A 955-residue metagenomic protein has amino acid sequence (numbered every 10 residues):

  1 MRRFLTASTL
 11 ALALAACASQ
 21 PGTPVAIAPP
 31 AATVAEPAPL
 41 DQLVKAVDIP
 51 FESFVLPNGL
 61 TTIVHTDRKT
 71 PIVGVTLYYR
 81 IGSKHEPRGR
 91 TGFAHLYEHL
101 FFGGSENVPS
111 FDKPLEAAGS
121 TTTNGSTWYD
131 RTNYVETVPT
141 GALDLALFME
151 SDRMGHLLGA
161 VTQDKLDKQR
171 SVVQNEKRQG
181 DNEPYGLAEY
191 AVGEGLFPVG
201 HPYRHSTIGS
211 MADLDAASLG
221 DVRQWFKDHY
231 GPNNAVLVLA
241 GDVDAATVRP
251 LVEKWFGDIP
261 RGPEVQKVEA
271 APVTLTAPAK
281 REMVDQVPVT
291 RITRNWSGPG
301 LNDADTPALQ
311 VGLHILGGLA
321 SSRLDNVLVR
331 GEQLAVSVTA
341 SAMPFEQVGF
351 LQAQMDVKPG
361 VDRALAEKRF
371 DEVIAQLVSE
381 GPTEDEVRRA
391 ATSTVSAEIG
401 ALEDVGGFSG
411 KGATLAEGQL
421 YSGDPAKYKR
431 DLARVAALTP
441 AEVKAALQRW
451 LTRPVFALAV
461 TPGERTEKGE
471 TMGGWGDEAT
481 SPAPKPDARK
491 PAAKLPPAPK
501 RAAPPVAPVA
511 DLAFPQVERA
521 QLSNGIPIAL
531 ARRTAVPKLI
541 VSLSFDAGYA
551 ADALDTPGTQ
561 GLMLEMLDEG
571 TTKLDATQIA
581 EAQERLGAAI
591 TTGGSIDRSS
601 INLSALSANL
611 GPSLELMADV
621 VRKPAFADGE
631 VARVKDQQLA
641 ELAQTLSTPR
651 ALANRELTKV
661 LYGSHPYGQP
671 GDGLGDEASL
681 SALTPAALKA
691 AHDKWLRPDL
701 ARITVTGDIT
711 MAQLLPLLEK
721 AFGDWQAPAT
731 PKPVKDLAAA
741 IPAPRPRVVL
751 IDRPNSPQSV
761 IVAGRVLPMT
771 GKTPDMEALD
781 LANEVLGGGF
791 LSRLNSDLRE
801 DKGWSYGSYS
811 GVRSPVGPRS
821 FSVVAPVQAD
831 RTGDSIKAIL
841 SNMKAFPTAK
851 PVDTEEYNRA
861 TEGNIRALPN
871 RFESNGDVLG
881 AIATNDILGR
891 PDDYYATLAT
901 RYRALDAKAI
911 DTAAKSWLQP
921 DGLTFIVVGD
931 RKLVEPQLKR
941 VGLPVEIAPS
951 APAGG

Functional and structural regions predicted by a protein language model:
M1-S19: Gram-negative bacterial Sec-dependent N-terminal signal peptides
C17-I63, D244-V284, R291, N295 (+9 more regions): Proteolytic maturation boundary segments
H65, T70-R88, G92-A94, P109-H156 (+17 more regions): M16 family metallopeptidases and their MPP-like homologs
F93-F101, G312, M563, A782: Active-site His/Glu-centered metal-binding helix of metallohydrolases
L100-S110: Metal-associated gating/positioning segment near the N- to mid-region
S151-V161, W255-P263, E372-P382, V620-F626 (+3 more regions): A common structural junction motif
Q163, R170, R223-W255, P454-V455 (+6 more regions): Non-catalytic, conformational "gating/processing" segments within enzyme and secreted inhibitor domains
V172-G180, A271-D285, A391-L402, A605-L606 (+3 more regions): Short, conserved secondary-structure transition motifs
